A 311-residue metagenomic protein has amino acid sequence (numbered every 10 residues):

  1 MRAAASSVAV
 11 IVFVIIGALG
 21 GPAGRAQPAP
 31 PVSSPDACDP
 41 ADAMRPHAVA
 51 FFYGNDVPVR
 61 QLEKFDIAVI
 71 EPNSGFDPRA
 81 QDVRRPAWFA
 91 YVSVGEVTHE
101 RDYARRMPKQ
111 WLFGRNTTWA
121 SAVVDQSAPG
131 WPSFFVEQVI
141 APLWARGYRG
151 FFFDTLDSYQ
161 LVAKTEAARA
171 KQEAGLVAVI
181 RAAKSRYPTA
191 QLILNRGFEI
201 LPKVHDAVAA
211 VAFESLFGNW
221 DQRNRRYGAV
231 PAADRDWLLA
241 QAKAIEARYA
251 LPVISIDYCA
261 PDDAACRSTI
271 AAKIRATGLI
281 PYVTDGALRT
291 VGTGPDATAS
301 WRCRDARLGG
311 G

Functional and structural regions predicted by a protein language model:
R2-P28: Secretory targeting and sorting signals
P31-G311: Glycan-processing catalytic domains of CAZymes
